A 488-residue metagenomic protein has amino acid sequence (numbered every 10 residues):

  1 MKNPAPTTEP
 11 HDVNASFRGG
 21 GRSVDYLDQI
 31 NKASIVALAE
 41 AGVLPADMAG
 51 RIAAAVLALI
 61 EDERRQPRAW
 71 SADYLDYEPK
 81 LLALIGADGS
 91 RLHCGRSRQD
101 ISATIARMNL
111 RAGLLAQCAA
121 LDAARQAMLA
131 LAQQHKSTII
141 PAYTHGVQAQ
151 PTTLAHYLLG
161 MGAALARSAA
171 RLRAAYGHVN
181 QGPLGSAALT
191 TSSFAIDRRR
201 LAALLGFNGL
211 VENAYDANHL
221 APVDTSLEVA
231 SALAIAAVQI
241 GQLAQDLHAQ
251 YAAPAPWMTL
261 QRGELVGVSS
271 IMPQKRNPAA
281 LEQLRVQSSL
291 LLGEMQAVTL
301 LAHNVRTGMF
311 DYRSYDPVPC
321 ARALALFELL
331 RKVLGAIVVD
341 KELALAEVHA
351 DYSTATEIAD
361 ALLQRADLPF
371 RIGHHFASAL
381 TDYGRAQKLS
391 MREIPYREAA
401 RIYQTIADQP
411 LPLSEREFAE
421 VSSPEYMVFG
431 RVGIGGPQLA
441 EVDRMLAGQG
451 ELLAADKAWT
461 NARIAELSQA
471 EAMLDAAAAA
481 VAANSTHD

Functional and structural regions predicted by a protein language model:
M1-I30, W70, L84-D88, I271-D488: Glycine-rich cofactor/substrate-binding loops
M1-T191, I196-R198, A202, V268 (+4 more regions): A helix-coil-helix interface module used to build multimeric assemblies and to scaffold catalytic/cofactor sites
S34-L44, N109, H156, T225-I235 (+1 more regions): Short, well-ordered beta-strand elements within core beta-sheets of diverse protein domains
L44, P256-M258, L368, S390: Conserved hydrophobic residue
L44-D47, R65, A69, A221 (+3 more regions): Alpha-helical structural elements of signaling/regulatory helical domains
A54-D62, L220-V223, A379-G384: A short structural micro-motif
E63, M128, A132-H135, I139 (+14 more regions): Leucine-rich amphipathic alpha-helices with coiled-coil/heptad-repeat character
A106-A119, Q133, V147-R306, R313-L326 (+1 more regions): Charged, flexible cofactor/metal-binding loops and thiol motifs
